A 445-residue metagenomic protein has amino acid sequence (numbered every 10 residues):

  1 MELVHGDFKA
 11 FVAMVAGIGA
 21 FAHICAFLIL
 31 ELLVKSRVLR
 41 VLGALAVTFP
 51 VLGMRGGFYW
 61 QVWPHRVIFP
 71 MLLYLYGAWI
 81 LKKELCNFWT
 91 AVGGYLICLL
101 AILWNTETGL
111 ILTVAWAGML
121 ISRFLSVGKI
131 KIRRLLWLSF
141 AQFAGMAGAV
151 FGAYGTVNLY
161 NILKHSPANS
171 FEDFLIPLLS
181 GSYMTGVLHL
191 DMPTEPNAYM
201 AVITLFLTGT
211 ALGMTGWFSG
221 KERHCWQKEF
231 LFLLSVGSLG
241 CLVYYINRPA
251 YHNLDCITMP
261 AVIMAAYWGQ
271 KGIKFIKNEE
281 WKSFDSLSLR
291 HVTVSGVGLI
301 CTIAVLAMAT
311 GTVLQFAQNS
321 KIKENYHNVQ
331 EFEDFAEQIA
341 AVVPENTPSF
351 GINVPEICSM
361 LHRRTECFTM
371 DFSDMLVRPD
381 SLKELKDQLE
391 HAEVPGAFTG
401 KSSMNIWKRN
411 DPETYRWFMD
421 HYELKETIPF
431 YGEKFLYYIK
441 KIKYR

Functional and structural regions predicted by a protein language model:
M1-I18, C25-I29, L45, F49-P64 (+2 more regions): Transmembrane catalytic cores of multi-pass membrane glycosyltransferases and polysaccharide-assembly enzymes
W79-L100, K129-W137, K228-S235: Short hydrophobic alpha-helices at membrane interfaces in multi-pass membrane enzymes
T90-T106, L112-W116, G237-Y244: Membrane-interface alpha helices of multi-pass inner-membrane proteins
I111, I246-D285: Hydrophobic/aromatic-rich transmembrane helices and adjacent perimembrane loops
F143-G148, I273-Q315: Signature aromatic-anchored transmembrane alpha helix within multi-pass, membrane-resident enzymes that catalyze glycan
T293-I339, P355-E356, S403-E413: Membrane-proximal, lumen/periplasm-facing interface regions of secretory-pathway glyco- and lipid-modifying enzymes
H327-L376, L385-I406, F430-G432: Short periplasmic/luminal acceptor-recognition loop of GT-C membrane glycosyltransferases, typified by
G396-R445: Aromatic/acidic, Gly/Pro-rich catalytic loop(s) in extracytoplasmic/lumenal soluble domains of multi-pass membrane
